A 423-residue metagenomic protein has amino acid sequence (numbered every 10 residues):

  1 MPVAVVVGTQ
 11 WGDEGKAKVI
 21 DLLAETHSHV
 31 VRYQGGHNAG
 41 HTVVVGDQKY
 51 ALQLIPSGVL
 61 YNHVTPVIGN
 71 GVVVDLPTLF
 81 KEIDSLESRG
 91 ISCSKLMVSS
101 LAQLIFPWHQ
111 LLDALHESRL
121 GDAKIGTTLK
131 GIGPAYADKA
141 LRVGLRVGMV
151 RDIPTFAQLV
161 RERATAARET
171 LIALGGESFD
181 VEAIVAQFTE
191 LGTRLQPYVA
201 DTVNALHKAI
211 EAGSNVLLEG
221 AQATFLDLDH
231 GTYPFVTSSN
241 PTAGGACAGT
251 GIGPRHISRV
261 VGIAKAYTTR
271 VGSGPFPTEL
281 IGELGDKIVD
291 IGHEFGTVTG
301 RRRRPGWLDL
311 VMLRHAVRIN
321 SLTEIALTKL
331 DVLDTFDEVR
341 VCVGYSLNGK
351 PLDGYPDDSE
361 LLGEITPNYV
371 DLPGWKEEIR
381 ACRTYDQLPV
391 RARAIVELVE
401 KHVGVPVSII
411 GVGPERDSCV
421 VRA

Functional and structural regions predicted by a protein language model:
M1-A423: Non-transmembrane, aqueous-exposed alpha-helical and coiled segments at domain scale
